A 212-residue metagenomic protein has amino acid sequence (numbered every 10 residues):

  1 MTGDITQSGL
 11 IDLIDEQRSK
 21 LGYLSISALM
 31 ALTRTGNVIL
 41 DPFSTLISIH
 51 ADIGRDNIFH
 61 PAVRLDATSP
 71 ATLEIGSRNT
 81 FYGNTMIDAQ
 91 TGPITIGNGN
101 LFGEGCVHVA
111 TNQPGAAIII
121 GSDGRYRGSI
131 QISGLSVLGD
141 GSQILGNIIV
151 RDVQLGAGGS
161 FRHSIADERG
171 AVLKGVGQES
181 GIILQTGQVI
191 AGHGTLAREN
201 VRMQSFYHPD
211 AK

Functional and structural regions predicted by a protein language model:
T2-S69, G76: Extended, small-residue-rich solenoid/repeat segments and analogous flexible loops that form exposed scaffolds
G3-G36, P93-G97, E104-K212: Glycine-rich hexapeptide-repeat left-handed beta-helix
L46-I47, T68-S69, A89, Q113-P114 (+1 more regions): Short, small/polar residue-rich loop motifs at catalytic or cofactor-binding pockets
S48-G54, P70-G76, P93-N98, L138-G139 (+1 more regions): Short, T/G/N/S-enriched strand-turn elements that build extracellular solenoid repeat scaffolds
G83-T85, A89, N100, E104-G105: Glycine-rich, small/polar surface segments that engage phosphate groups of diverse ligands
